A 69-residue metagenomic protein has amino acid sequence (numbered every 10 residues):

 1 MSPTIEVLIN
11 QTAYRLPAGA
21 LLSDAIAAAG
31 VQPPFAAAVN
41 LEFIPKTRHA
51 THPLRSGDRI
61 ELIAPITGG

Functional and structural regions predicted by a protein language model:
M1-G68: Ubiquitin-like/PB1-type beta-grasp interaction modules and other compact soluble beta-rich domains
